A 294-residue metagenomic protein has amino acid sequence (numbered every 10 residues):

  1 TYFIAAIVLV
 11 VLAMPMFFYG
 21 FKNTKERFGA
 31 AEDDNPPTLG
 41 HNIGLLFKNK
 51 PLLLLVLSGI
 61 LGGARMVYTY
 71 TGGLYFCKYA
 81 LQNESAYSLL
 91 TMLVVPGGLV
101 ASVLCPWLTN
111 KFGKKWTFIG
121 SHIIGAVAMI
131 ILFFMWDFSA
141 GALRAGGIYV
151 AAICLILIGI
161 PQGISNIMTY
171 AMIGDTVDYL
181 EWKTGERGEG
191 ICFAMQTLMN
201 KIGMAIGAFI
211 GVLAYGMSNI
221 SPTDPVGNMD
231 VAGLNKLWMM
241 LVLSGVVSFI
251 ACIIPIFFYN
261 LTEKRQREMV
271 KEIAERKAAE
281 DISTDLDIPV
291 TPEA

Functional and structural regions predicted by a protein language model:
T1-A294: Membrane-embedded alpha-helical bundles of multi-pass transporters/translocases, especially carrier/permease families
